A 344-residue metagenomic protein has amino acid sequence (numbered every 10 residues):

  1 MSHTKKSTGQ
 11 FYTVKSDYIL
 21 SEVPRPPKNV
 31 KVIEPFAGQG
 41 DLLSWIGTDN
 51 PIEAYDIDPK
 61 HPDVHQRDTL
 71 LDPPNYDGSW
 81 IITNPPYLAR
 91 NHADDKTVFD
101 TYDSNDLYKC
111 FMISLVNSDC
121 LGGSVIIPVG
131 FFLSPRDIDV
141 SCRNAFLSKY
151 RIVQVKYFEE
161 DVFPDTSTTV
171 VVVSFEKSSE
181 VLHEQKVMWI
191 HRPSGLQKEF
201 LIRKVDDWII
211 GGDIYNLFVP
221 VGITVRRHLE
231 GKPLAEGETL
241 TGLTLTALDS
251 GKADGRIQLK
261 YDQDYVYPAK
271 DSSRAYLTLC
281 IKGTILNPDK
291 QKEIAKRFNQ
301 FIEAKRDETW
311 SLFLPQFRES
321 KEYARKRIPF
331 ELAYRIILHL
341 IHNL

Functional and structural regions predicted by a protein language model:
S2-T83: Conserved S-adenosyl-L-methionine
L42, Y87-A89, G130-L133, W208 (+3 more regions): Short acidic, S/G/P-rich loop/turn micro-motifs used as interaction or catalytic elements
L43, A89-H92, F131-R136, P164-T166 (+1 more regions): Short catalytic/ligand-binding loop motif for oxyanion handling, primarily in non-cytosolic enzymes, centered on
Y76, T166-T169, E331: A short, glycine/Asx- and small/polar-enriched loop/turn that sits immediately N-terminal to a beta-strand
L88-L107: Mobile active-site "lid"/loop adjacent to the S-adenosyl-L-methionine
S104-D161, S167, V172-S174: Conserved Class I SAM-dependent methyltransferase catalytic core
D165-H228: Flexible, glycine-/basic-rich loop-and-beta segments that form/coincide with the SAM-dependent methyltransferase
E230-L344: C-terminal target-recognition/interaction regions appended to catalytic cores
